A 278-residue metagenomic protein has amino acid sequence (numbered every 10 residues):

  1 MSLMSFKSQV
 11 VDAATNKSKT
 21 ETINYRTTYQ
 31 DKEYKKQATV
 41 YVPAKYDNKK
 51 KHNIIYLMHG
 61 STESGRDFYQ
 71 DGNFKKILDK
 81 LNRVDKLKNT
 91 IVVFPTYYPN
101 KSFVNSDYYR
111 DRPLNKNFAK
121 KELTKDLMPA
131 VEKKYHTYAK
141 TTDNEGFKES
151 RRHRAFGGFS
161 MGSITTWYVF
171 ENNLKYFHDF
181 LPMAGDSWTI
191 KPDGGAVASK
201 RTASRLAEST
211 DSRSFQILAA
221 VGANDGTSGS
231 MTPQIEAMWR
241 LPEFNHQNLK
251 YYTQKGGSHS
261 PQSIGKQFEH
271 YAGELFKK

Functional and structural regions predicted by a protein language model:
M1-S5: Bacterial N-terminal signal peptides
F6, V10-K278: Non-catalytic cap/lid and distal C-terminal segments of serine-dependent acyl enzymes
